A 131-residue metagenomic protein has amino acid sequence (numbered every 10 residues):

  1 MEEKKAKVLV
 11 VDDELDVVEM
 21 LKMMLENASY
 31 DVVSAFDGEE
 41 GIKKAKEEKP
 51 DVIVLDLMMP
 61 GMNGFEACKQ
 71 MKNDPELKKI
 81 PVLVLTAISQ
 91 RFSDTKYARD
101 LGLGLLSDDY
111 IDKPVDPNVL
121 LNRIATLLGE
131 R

Functional and structural regions predicted by a protein language model:
M1-K7, D116-R131: Non-catalytic signal-transmission and effector/linker regions of two-component phosphorelay proteins
D12, D56, T86: Active-site residues of response regulator receiver
E19-N27: Charged docking surfaces used in two-component/phosphorelay signaling
S34-K43, G64: Helix N-cap/capping motif at the beta->alpha junctions
K43, F65-K78: Short amphipathic alpha-helix used as the core "switch/output" element in two-component signaling
E48-V54: Active-site beta3 strand of CheY-like receiver
M59: Receiver (REC) domain active-site loop signature in two-component systems and cognate sites in sensor histidine kinases
E66, S89-I111, N118, N122: Alpha4 helix (beta4-alpha4-beta5 surface) of REC/receiver domains from two-component response regulators
